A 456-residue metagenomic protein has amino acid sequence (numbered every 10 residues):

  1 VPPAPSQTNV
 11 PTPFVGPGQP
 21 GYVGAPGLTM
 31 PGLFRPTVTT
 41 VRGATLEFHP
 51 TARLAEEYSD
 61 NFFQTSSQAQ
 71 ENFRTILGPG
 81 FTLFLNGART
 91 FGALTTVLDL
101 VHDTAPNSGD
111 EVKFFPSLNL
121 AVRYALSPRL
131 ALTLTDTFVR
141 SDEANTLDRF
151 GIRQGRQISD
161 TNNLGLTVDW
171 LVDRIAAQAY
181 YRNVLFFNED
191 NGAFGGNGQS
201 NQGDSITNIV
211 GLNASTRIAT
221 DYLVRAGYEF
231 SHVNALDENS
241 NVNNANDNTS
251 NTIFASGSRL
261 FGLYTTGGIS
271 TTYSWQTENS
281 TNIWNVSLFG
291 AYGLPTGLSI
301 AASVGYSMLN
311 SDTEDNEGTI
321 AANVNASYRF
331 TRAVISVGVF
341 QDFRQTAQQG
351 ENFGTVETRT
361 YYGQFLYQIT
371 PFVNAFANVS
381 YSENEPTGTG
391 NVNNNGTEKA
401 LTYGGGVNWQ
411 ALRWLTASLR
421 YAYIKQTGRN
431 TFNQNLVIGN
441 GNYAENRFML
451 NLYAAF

Functional and structural regions predicted by a protein language model:
V1-F456: Gram-negative and organellar
